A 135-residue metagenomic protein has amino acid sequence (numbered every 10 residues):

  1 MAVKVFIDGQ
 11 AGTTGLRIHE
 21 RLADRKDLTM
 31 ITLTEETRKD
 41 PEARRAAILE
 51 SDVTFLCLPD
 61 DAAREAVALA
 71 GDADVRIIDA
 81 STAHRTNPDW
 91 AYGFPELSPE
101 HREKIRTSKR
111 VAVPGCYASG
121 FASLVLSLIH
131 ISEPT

Functional and structural regions predicted by a protein language model:
A2-V5: Extreme N-terminal starter segment of soluble prokaryotic enzymes
A11, G15: N-terminal Rossmann NAD(P)H-binding glycine-rich loop of SDR-like oxidoreductase domains
T29-K39, A80: A short beta-strand-loop structural module common to alpha/beta enzyme folds
A47-L49, G71, I105: A short, aliphatic-rich alpha-helical micro-motif
V53-F55, A112: N-terminal Rossmann-like NAD(P) cofactor-binding module of classical short-chain dehydrogenase/reductase
A62-D79: Rossmann-fold NAD(P) dinucleotide-binding segment
A80-R106: Rossmann-fold NAD(P)-binding glycine/threonine-rich loop
L126-T135: Residue-level detector of conserved catalytic or cofactor/ligand-binding positions in enzyme active sites
